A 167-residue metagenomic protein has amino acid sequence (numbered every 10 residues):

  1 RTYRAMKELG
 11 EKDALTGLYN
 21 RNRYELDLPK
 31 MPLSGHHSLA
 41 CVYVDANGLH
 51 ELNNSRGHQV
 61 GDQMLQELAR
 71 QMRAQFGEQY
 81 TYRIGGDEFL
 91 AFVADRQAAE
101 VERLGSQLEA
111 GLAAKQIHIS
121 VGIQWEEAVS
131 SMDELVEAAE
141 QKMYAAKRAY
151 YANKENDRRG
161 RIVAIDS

Functional and structural regions predicted by a protein language model:
M6-L26, V44-H58, Q66: Conserved nucleotide-binding and Mg2+-coordinating catalytic segments in signaling enzymes
L49, E67-L68, F89, V121: Hydrophobic framework residues that shape the active-site pocket of cyclic nucleotide turnover catalytic cores
N54, F92-R96, E126: Residue-level recognition of strand-loop junctions within catalytic nucleotide-signaling folds
H58, E102-E109, Q124-R158, V163-S167: Catalytic-core segments of nucleotide cyclases and related cyclic-nucleotide turnover enzymes
V60-Q79: Active-site-proximal alpha-helical element of nucleotidyl cyclase-like catalytic domains and analogous helices
M64, L90-L108: Short helix/loop segment flanking the catalytic signature motif in cyclic-nucleotide metabolism enzymes
Y80-I84: A short pre-motif secondary-structure segment
